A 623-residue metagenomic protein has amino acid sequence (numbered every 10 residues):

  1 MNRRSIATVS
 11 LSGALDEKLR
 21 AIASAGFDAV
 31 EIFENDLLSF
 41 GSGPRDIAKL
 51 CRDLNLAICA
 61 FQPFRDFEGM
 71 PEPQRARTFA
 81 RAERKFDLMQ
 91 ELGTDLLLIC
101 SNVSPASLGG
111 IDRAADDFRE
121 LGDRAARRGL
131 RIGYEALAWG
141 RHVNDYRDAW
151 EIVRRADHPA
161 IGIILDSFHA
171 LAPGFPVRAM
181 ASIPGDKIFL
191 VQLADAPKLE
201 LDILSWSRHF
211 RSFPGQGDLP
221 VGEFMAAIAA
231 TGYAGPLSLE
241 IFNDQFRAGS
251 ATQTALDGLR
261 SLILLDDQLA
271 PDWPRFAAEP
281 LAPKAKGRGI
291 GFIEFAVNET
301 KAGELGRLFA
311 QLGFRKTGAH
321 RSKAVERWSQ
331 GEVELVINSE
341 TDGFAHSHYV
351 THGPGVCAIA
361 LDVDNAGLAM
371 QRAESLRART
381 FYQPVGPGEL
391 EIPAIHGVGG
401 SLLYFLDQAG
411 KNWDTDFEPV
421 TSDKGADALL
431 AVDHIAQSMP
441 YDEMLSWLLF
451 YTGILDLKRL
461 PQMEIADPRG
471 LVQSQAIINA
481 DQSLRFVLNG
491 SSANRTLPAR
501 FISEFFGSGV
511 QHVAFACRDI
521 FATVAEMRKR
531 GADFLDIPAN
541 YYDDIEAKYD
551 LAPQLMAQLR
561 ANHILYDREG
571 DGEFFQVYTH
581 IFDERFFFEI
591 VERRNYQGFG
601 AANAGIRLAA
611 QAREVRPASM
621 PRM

Functional and structural regions predicted by a protein language model:
M1-T94, A126, D186-I188, L256-K284: N-terminal pre-domain/capping segments
I6-T8, V30-I32, I99, Y134 (+5 more regions): Conserved beta-strand positions
V9-D16, F33-P44, D66-A76, S104-G109 (+4 more regions): Acidic-and-aromatic substrate-binding clefts and catalytic sites of carbohydrate-active enzymes
L15, S24, P274-G318, S329-Y382 (+2 more regions): Glyoxalase I/VOC metalloenzyme domain signal
D16, E68-G162, Q253, D266-L269 (+1 more regions): Active-site acidic/histidine proton-transfer and metal-coordination neighborhood in alpha/beta enzyme cores
F27, M89-T94, I188, Y233-A234 (+3 more regions): A structural motif
A29-V30, F61, E120-D218: Acidic/histidine-rich catalytic cores of soluble enzymes
E31, A60-Q62, L98, G133 (+4 more regions): Conserved beta-strand positions in the central sheet of alpha/beta enzyme cores
